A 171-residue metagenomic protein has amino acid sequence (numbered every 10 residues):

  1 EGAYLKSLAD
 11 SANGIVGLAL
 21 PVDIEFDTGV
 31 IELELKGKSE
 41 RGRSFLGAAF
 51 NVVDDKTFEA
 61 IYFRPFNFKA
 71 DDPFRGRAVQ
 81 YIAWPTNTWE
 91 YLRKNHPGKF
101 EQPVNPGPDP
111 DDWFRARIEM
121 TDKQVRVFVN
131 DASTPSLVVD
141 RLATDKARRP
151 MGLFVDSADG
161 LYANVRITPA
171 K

Functional and structural regions predicted by a protein language model:
E1-G17: Short carbohydrate-recognition loop motifs
N13-W89: Secretory/extracellular carbohydrate-interaction modules and structurally similar beta-sandwich "look-alikes"
V16-I24, E101-P108, M151-G152: Beta-strand-rich interaction surfaces with strong enrichment in secreted/lumenal proteins
L33, I118, V165-I167: Extracellular beta-strand elements of beta-rich domains used for carbohydrate recognition/degradation or cell-matrix
F50, G160-A170: Exposed low-complexity, polar/acidic, P/S/T/G-rich flexible segments that act as propeptides, protease-susceptible
N87-R115: Short, aromatic/His-centered strand-loop micro-motif at the edge of beta-sheets
P108-V138: Carbohydrate-binding surfaces in secreted/extracellular proteins
L137-A163: Flexible glycan-contacting loops in extracellular carbohydrate-active proteins
